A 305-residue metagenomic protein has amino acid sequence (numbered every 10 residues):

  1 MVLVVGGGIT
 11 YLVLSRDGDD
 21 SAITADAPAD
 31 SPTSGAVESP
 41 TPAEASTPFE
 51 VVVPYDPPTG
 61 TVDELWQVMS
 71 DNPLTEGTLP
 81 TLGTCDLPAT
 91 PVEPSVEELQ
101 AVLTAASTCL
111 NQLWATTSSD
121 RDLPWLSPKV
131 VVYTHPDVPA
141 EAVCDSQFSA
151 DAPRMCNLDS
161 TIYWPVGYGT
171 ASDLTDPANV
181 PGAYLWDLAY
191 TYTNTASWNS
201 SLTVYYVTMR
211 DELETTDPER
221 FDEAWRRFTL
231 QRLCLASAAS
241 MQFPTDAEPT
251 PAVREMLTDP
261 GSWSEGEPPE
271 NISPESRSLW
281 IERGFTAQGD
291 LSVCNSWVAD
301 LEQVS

Functional and structural regions predicted by a protein language model:
M1-T75: Hydrophobic single-pass membrane-targeting/anchoring helices
V2-V4, T104-S160: Auxiliary, metal-adjacent structural segments of Zn-dependent hydrolase domains
P80-Q100, G167-T170: Acidic/histidine-rich, surface-exposed loop or edge segments in extracytoplasmic proteins
W114, W164, N179-T203, R232-L233: Active-site recognition of the HExxH zinc-binding catalytic motif
Y168-D187, E223-R226: Short pre-active-site segment immediately N-terminal to the catalytic Zn-binding motif
W198-E223: Post-HEXXH active-site segment of zinc metalloproteases
W225-W263: Short helix/loop segments within enzyme catalytic domains that coordinate or immediately flank catalytic cofactors
G261-S305: Pan-zinc metallopeptidase signature
